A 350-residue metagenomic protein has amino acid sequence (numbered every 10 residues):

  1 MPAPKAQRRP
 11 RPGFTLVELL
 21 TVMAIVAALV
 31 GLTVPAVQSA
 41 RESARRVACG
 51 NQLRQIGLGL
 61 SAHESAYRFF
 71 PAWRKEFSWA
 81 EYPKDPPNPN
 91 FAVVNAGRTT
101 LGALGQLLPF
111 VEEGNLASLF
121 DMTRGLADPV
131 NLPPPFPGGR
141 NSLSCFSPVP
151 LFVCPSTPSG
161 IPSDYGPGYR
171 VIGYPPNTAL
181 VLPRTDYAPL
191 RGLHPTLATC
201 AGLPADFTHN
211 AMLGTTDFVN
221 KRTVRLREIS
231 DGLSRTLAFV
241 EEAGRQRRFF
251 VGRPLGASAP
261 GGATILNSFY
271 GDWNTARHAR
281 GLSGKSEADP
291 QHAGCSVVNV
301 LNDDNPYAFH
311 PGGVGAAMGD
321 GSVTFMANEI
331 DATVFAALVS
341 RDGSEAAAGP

Functional and structural regions predicted by a protein language model:
M1-F14, S78-A80: N-terminal leader/signal peptides at the extreme start of proteins
P10-R45, Q55: N-terminal single-pass transmembrane signal-anchor helix
V17, G57, S61, L104-E112 (+2 more regions): Non-transmembrane alpha-helical segments in soluble domains of secreted/periplasmic/extracellular proteins
A40, L53-F70: N-terminal alpha-helical signal peptides/signal-anchor transmembrane segments
C49-Q52, T100-A103, V334: Stable alpha-helical elements in mature extracytoplasmic
F70-R247: Ligand-binding/active-site lining segments
P129, R170-T185, P189-P350: Hydrophobic alpha-helical interface faces used for helix-helix packing
